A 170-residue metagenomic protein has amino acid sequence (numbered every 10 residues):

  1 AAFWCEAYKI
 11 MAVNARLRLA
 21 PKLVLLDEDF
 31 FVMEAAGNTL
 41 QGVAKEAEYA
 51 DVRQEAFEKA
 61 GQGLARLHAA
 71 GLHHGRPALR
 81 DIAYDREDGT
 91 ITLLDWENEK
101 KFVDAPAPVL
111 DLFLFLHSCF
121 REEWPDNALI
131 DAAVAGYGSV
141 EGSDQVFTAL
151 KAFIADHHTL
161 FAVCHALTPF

Functional and structural regions predicted by a protein language model:
A1-A7, R18-F57: Conserved structural core of kinase catalytic domains
K9, V13-L19, G136-S143: A structural motif corresponding to the C-terminal end of an alpha-helix and its immediate exit/capping segment
V32-A35, T90-D95: A short beta-strand motif that forms the metal-chelation/ATP-contact edge of phosphoryl-transfer active sites
G63-L67: Conserved hydrophobic alpha-helix
A69-D81: Catalytic-loop of the protein kinase fold
D81-L93: Conserved protein kinase catalytic/activation segment
T92, W96-F170: C-lobe/activation-segment region of protein kinase-like
